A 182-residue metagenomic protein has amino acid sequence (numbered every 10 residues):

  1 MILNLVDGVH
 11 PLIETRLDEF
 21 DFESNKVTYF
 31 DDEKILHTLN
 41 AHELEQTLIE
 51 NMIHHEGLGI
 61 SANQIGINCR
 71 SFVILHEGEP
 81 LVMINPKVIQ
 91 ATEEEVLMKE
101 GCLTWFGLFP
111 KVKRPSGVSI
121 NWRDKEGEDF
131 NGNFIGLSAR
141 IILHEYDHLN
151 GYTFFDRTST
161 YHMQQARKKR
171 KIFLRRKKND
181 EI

Functional and structural regions predicted by a protein language model:
M1-I182: Positively charged
